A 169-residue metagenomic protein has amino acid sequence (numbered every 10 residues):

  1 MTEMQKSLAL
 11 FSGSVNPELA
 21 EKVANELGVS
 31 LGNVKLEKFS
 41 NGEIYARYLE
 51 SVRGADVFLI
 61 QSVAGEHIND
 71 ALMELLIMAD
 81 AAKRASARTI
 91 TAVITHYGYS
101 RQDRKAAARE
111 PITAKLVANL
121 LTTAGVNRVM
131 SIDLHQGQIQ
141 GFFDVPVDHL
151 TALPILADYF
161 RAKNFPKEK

Functional and structural regions predicted by a protein language model:
M1-K169: PRPP-associated nucleotide enzymes
